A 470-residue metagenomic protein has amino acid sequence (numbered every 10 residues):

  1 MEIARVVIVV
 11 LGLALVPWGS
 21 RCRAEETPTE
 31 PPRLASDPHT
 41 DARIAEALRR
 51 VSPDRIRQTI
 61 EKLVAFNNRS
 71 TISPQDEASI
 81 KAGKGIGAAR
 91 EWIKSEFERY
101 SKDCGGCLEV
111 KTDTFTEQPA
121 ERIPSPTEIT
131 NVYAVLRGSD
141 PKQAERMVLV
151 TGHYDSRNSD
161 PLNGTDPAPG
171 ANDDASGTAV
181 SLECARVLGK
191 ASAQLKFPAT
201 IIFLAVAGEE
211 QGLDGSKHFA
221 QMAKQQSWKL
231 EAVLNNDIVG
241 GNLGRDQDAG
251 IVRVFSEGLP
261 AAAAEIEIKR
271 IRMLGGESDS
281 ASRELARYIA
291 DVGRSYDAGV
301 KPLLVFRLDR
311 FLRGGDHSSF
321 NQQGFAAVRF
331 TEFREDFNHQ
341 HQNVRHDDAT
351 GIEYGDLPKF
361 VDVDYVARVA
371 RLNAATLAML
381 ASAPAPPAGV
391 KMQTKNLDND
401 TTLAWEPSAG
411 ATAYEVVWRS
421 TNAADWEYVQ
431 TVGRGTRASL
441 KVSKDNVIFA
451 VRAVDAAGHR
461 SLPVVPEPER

Functional and structural regions predicted by a protein language model:
T29-K84, D297, N338-H339, D348-T350 (+1 more regions): N-terminal capping segment at the start of a domain
R33, R55-R137: A non-catalytic alpha/beta surface segment that caps or lines the substrate-entry region of metallo-dependent hydrolase
V64, V239-P260, L304-P384: Active-site-adjacent mobile loop/cap segments within catalytic or ligand-binding domains
A134, V150-T151, D155-L213, N373: Alpha-helical metal-binding/catalytic segments enriched in His/Glu/Asp
V206-S318, Q323, A327: Metal-dependent peptidase/peptidase-like ectodomains
N399-G410: Conserved aromatic anchor
L440-R460: Beta-strand-rich modules
A456-R470: Extracellular fibronectin type III
